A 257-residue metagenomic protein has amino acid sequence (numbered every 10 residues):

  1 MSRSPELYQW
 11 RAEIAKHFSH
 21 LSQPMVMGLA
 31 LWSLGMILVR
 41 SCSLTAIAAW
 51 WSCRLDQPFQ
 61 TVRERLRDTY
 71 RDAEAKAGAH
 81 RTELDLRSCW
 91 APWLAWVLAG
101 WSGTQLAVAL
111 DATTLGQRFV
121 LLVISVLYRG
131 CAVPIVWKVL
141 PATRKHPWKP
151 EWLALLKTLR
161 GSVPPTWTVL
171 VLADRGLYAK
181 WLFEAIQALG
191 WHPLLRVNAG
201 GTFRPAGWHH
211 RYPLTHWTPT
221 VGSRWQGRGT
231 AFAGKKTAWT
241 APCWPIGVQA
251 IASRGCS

Functional and structural regions predicted by a protein language model:
M1-S41, W101-L106, Q117-F119, Y128-S257: Single, function-defining residue in the core of a domain
S2-E6, E13, H17-L31, G35-W101 (+1 more regions): Electropositive nucleic-acid engagement tracts
S43, K76, L84-D85, D111 (+2 more regions): Poly-acidic low-complexity segments
A46, R65, A109, V123 (+2 more regions): Generic structural signal for residues positioned in beta-strands
A48-W51, R63-R65, Y70, D111-T114 (+2 more regions): Short glycine-rich, polar/acidic loop-and-turn segments at beta strand-coil junctions
R65-R67, S88, L110-T114, V171-Y178: Short, glycine/charge-rich beta-strand/loop segments that flank catalytic centers and engage negatively charged groups
G78-V133: Structured nucleic-acid-interacting core domains from mobile-element enzymes and related host factors, especially RNase
